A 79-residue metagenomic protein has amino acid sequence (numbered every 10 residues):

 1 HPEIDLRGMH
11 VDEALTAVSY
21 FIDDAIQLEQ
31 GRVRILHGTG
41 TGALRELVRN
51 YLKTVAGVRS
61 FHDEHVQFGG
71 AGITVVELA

Functional and structural regions predicted by a protein language model:
H1-A79: Long, charged, low-complexity intrinsically disordered regions
